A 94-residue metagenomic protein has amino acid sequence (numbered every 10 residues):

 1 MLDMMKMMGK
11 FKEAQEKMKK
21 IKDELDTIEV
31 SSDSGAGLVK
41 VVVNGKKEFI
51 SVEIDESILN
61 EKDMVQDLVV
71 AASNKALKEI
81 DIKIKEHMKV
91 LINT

Functional and structural regions predicted by a protein language model:
M1-S31, K78-T94: Long amphipathic alpha-helical segments used for membrane anchoring, targeting, substrate engagement, or oligomerization
F11, K47, V69: Residue-level signature of catalytic and energy-coupling elements of molecular machines, predominantly ATP/GTP-dependent
V30-V52: N-terminal intrinsically disordered, cationic/polar leader segments that include organellar targeting peptides
G37-K40, S51, V65, I80 (+1 more regions): Alpha-helix boundary/capping detector
L59-D67: A short, polar/charged loop-to-alpha-helix boundary motif
